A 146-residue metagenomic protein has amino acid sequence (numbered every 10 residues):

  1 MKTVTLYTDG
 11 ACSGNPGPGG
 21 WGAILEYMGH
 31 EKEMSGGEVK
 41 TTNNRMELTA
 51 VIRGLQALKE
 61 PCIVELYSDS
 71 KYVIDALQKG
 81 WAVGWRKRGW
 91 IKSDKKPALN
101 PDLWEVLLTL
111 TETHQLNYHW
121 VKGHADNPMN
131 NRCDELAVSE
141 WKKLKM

Functional and structural regions predicted by a protein language model:
K2-T5: Extreme N-terminal starter segment of soluble prokaryotic enzymes
T8-P18, I52-L136, E140-K143: RNase H catalytic domain
G20-Y27: Short beta-strand scaffold segments in enzyme catalytic cores
M28-E47, A57: A short, polar/acidic, helix/strand-boundary loop motif
